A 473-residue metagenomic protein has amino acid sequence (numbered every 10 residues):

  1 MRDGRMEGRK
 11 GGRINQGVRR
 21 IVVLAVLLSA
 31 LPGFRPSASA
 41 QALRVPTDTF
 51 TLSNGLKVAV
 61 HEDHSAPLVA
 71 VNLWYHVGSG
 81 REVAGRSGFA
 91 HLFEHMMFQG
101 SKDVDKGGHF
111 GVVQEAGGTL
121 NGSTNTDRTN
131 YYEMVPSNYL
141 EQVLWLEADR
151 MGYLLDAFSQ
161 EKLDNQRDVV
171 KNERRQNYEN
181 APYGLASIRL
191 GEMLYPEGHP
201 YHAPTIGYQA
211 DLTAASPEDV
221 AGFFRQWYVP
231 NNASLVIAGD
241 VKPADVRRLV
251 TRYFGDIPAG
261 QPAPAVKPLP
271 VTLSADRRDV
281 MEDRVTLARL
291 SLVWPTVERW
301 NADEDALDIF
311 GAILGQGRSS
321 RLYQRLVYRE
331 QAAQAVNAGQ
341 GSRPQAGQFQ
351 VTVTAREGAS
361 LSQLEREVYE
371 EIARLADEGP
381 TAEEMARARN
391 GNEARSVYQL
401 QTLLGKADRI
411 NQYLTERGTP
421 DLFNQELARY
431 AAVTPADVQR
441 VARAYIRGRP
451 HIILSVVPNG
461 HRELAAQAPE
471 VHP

Functional and structural regions predicted by a protein language model:
M1-R13, P32-R35: Short polybasic linear motifs
I21-A25, A30, F34-A59, K242-E282 (+1 more regions): Proteolytic maturation boundary segments
H61, A66-E82, G88-L92, K106-Y153 (+6 more regions): M16 family metallopeptidases and their MPP-like homologs
S87-S101: Active-site SXXK
Q99-K102, G152-E161, P380-T381: Short, polar/flexible loop-turn hinges at active-site or ligand-entry regions and domain interfaces
Q160, R167, A221-Y253, P450-H451: Non-catalytic, conformational "gating/processing" segments within enzyme and secreted inhibitor domains
R175, N180, E192, P262-S319: His/Glu-based metal-binding/catalytic segments typifying zinc-dependent metallopeptidases
